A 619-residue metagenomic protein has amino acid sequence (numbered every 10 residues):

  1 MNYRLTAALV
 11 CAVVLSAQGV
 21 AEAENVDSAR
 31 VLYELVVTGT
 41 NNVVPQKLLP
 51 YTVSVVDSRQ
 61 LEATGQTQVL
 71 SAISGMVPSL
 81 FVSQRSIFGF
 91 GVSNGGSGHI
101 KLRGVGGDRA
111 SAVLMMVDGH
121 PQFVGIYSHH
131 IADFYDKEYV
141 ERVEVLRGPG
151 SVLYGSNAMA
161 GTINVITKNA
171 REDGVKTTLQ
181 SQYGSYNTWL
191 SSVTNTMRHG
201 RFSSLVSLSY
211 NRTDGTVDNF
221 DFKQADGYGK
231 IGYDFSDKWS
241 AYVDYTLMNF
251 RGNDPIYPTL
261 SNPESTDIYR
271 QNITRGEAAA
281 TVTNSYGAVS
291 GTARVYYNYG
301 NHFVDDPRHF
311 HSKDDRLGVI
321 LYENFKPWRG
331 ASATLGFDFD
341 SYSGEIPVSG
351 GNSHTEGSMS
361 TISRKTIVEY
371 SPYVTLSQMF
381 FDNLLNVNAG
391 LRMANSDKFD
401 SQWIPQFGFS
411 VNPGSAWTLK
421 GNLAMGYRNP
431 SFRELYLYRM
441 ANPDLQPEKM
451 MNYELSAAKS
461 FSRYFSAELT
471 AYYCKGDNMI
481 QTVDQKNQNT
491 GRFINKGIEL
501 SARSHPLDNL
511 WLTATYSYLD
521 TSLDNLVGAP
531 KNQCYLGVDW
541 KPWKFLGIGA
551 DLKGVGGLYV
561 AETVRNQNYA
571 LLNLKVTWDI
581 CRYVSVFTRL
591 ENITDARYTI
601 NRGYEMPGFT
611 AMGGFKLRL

Functional and structural regions predicted by a protein language model:
T6-C11, N219, G232-F235, V527-L619: Conserved C-terminal beta-signal and adjacent last beta-strands/turns of outer-membrane beta-barrel proteins
S74-H120: Extracytoplasmic beta-strand/coil segments of soluble accessory domains associated with Gram-negative outer-membrane
H120-R147: Short acidic/polar hinge/loop motifs at secondary-structure boundaries that mediate gating or recognition
G150, T162, T167-M197, L208 (+1 more regions): Short strand-turn segments of transmembrane beta-barrel domains in outer membranes, especially the first one or two
T213-F220, Q224, K238-R316, R364: Flexible loop and strand-edge segments within Gram-negative outer membrane beta-barrel domains
S236, G330-S332, E356-K475, L507 (+2 more regions): Structural signature of Gram-negative outer-membrane beta-barrels, strongest in the C-terminal barrel of TonB-dependent
P258-S285, K365, A416-T418, N422-D477 (+4 more regions): Outer-membrane beta-barrel signature, preferentially recognizing the C-terminal barrel domain of Gram-negative
F380-F381, L385, A471-K475, N489-Y559 (+1 more regions): Gram-negative outer-membrane beta-barrel transporters
